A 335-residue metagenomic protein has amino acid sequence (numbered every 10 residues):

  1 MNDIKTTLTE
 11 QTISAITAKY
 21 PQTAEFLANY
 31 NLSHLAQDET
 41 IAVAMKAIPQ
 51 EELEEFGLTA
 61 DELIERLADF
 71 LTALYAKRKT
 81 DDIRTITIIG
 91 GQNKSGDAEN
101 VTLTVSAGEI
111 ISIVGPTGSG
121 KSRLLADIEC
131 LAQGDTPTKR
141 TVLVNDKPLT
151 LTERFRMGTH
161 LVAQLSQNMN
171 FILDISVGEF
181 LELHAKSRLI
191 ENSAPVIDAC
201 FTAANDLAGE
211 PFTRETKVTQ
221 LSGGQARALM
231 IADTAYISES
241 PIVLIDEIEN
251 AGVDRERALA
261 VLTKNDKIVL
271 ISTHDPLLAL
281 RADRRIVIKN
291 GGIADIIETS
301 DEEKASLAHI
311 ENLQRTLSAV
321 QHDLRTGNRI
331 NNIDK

Functional and structural regions predicted by a protein language model:
I111-I113, L125: Short hydrophobic beta-strand immediately N-terminal to the Walker A/P-loop
T117, S122: Walker A/P-loop
L125-L189: ABC ATPase nucleotide-binding domain signature region
F155-R156, S166-A226, I237-S238: ABC-family P-loop ATPase nucleotide-binding domains
I231: Hydrophobic anchor residue at the start of the ABC signature
I271-H274: H-loop/switch region of ABC-family ATPase nucleotide-binding domains
L280-I288: Conserved catalytic segment of ABC-fold P-loop ATPases
G291-R325: Conserved beta-strand-loop-alpha-helix hinge in the C-terminal portion of ABC ATPase nucleotide-binding domains
